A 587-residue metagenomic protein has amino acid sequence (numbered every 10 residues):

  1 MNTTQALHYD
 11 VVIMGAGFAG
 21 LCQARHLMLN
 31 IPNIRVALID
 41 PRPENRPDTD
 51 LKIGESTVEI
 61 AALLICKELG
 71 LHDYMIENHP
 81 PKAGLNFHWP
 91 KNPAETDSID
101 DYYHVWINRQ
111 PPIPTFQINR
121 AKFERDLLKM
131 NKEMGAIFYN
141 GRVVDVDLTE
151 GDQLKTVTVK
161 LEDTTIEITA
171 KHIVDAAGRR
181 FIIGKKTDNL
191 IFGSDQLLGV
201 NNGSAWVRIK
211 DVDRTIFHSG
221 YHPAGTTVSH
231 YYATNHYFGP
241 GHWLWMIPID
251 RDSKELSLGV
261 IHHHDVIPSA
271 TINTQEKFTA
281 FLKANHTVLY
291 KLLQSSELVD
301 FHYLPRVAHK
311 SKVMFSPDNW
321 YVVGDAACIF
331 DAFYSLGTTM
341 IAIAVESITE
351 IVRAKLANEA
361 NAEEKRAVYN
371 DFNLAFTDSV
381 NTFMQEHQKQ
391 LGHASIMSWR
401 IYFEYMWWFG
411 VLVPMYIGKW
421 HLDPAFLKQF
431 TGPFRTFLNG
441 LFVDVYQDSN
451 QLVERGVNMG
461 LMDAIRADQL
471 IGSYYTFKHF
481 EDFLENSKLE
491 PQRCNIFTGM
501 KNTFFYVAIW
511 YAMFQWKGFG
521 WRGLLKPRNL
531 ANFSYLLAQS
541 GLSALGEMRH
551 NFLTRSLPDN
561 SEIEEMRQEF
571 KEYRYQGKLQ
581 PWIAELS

Functional and structural regions predicted by a protein language model:
T4-A19, A37: Beta1/beta-strand and adjacent pyrophosphate-binding region of the FAD-binding site in flavoprotein oxidoreductases
M14, D175, V322: Redox-cofactor binding/interface segments in oxidoreductases and associated redox assembly factors
M28-I53: Glycine-rich FAD pyrophosphate-binding loop
R46, M130-T287, V345: Predominantly flavin-linked oxidoreductase catalytic cores and closely associated redox partners
R46-E95: N-terminal FAD cofactor-binding segment of flavoenzymes
I107-K129, I267-N273: Short beta-strand to alpha-helix junction loop
P240-H242, P248-D252, H264-Q388: FAD/FMN-dependent oxidoreductases across multiple families
V352-S587: C-terminal helical "tail/cap" subdomain of flavin- and related membrane-associated enzymes
